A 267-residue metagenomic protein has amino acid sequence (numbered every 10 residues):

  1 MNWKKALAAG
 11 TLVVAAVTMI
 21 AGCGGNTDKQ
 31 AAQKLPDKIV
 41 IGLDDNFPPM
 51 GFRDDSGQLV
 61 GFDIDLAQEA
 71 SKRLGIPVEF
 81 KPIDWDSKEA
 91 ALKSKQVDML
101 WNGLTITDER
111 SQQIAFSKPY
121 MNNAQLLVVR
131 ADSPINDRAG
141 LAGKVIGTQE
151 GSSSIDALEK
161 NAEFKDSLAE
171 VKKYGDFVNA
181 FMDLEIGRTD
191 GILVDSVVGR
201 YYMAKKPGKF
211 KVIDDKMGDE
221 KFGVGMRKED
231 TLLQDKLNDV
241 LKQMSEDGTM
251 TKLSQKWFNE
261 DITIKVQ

Functional and structural regions predicted by a protein language model:
M1-K38, I262-Q267: Short, low-complexity disordered leader/linker segments with a strong preference for bacterial N-terminal type II
G25-Q30, S153-K172, K211-I213, K242-Q267: Ligand-binding clefts/hinges and TM-proximal coupling segments of bilobed small-molecule sensing domains
A31-G103, K236, D247: Extracytoplasmic small-molecule ligand-binding "clamshell" domains of the periplasmic binding protein/Venus flytrap
D45, N122-V129, S196, R200-N238 (+2 more regions): Periplasmic-binding protein-like
R53-D55, A67-G75, S154-Y174, M203-P207: Ligand-binding cleft/hinge of the Venus flytrap
I64-R73, I135, A139-G140, K144-V145 (+2 more regions): Extended ligand-binding regions for polar small-molecule ligands
Q68, P77-G140: Acidic, polar ligand-binding/catalytic clefts
L104-Q112, E159-A162, D183-I186, D190-D219: A ligand-binding cleft/hinge motif common to bilobed small-molecule-binding domains
